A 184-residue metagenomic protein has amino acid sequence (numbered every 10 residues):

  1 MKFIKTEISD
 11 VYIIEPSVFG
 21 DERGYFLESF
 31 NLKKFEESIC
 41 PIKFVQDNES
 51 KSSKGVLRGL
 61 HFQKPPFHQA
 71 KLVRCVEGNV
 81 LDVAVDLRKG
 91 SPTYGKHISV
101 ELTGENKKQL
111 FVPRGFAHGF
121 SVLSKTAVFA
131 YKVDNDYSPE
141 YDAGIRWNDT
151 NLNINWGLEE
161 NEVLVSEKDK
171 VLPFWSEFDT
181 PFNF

Functional and structural regions predicted by a protein language model:
M1-E105, S124-T126, V133-F184: Non-catalytic, conserved peripheral segments adjacent to functional cores
T103-F120: Conserved SET/PR-domain catalytic core that frames the SAM/AdoMet-binding pocket
G115-Y131: Ligand-binding loop in jelly-roll beta-barrel domains
